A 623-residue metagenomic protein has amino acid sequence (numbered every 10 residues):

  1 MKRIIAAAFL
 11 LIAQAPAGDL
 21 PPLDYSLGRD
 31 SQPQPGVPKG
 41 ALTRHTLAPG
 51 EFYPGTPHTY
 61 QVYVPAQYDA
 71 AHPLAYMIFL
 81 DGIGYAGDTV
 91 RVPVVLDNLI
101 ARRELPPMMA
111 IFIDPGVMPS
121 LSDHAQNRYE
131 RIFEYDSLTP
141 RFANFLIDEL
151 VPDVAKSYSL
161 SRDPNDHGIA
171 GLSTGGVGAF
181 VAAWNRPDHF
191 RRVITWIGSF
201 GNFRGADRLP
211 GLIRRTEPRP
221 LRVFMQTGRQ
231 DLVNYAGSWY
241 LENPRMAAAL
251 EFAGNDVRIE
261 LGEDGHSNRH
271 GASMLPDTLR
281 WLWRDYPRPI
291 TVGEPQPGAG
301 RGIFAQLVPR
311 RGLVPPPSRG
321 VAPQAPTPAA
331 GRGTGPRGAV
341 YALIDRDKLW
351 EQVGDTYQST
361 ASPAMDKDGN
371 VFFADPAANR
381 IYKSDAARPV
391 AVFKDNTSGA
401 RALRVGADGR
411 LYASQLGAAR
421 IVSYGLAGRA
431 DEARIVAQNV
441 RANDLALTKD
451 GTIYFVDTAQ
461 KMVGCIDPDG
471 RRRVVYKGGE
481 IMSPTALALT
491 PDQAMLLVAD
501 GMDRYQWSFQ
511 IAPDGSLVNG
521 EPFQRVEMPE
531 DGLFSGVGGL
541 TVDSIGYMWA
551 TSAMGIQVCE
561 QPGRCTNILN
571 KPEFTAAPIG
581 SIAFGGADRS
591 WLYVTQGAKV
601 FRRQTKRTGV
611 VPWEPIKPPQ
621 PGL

Functional and structural regions predicted by a protein language model:
P16-P317: Non-catalytic cap/lid and distal C-terminal segments of serine-dependent acyl enzymes
G320-L349, L517, P612-W613: Blade/loop signatures of beta-propeller domains
L349-D355, R388-K394, D431-A437, R471-G478 (+2 more regions): A short beta-strand motif characteristic of beta-propeller blades
D355-N370, N396-Q415, A419-R420, A437-Y454 (+6 more regions): Beta-rich, blade/repeat-based domains predominating in secreted/periplasmic proteins but also intracellular
N370-A391, D395: Beta-propeller domains
A377, G417, A459, M502 (+4 more regions): Residue-level signature of beta-propeller blades and closely related beta-rich strand-turn architectures in secreted
L426-A427, F509-L517, T605-E614: Short loop/turn segments immediately following beta-strands, especially the blade-tip and inter-blade linker loops
G580-L623: Blade-level signature of beta-propeller repeat domains, shared across WD40, Kelch, NHL, RCC1 and BNR/Asp-box propellers
